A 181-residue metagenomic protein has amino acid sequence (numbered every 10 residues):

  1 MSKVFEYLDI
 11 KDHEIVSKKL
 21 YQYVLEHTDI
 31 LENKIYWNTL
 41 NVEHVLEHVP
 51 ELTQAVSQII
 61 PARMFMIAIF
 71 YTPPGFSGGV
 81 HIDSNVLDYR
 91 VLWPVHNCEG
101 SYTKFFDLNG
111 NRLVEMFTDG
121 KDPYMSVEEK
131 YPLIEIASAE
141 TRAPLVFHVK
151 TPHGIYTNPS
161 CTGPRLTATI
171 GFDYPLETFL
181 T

Functional and structural regions predicted by a protein language model:
M1-F70, S77: Non-heme Fe(II)/2-oxoglutarate
D12, V95-N97, F172-Y174: Non-catalytic surface loops within mature trypsin-like serine protease
H13, P74, P175-T178: General structural signal for secondary-structure boundaries
V56-P61, H81-N85, E135-S138, T157-C161: A general structural signal for short secondary-structure junctions and capping/turn motifs
I67, T72-P73, V80-D83, F147-K150 (+1 more regions): Short His-Asn-centered micro-motif
T72-P144: Catalytic core of non-heme Fe(II) oxygenases with the double-stranded beta-helix
E115-T181: Catalytic core of Fe(II)/2-oxoglutarate
